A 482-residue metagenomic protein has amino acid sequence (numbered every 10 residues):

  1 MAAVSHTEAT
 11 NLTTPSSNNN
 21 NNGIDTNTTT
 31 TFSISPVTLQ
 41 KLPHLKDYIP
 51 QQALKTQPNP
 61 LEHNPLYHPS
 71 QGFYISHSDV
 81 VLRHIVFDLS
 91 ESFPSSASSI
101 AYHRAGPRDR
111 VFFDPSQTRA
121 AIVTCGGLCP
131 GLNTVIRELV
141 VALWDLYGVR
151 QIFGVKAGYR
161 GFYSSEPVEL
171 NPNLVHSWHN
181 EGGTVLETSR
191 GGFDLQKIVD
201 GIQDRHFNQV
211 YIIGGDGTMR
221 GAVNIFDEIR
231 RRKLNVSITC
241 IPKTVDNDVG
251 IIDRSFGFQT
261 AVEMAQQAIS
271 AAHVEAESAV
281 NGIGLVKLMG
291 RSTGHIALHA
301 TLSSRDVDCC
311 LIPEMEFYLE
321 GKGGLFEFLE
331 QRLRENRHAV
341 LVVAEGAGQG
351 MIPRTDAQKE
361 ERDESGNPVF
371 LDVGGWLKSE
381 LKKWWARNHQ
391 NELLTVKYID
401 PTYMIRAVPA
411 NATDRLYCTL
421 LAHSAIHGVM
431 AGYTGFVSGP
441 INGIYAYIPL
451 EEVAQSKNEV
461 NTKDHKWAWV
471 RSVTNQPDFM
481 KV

Functional and structural regions predicted by a protein language model:
M1-V123, T134, D145-Q151, R160 (+10 more regions): N-terminal low-complexity/intrinsically disordered extensions
S116-Q117, V123, L132, I136-K197 (+3 more regions): Active-site histidine-anchored catalytic micro-motif
V123-C125, V155, I241, I312-P313 (+2 more regions): Generic beta-strand/beta-sheet core signal
Y147-K156, V307-E320, Y433-I441: Glycine-rich phosphate/pyrophosphate-binding loops and their adjacent beta-strand/loop elements at enzyme active sites
G201, I212-G214, R220-N235, T239 (+1 more regions): Accessory alpha-helical/coil subdomains and C-terminal extensions that flank or cap enzyme catalytic cores
L285-S292, E345, D400-Y403, G439-A446 (+1 more regions): A glycine-rich phosphate-binding loop feature that marks nucleotide/adenosyl-phosphate handling sites
Q390, M404-I405, T413: Extended, low-charge hydrophobic alpha-helical regions
T395-K397, P409-Y447, E451: Glycine-rich phosphate/adenylate-binding loop
